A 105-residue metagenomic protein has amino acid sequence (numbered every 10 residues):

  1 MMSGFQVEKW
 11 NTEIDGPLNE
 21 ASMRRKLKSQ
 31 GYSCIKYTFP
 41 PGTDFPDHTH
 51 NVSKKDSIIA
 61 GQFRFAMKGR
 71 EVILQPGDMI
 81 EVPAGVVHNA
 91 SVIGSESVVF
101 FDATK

Functional and structural regions predicted by a protein language model:
M1-K36: A short, N-terminal "cap"/entry segment at the start of jelly-roll beta-barrel domains of the cupin/DSBH fold
R25-K26, D44-H50, S91-V92: Short histidine-centered beta-strand/loop micro-motifs that create catalytic or ligand/metal-coordination sites
S33-H50, A84: Conserved short histidine dyad/triad with adjacent acidic residue
T49-F65: Short, conserved beta-strand element in jelly-roll/cupin
M67, M79, V99-F101: Anionic, Ser/Thr-rich low-complexity intrinsically disordered regions
G69-A84: Short acidic-glycine-tyrosine-enriched beta hairpin
A84-K105: Ligand-binding loop in jelly-roll beta-barrel domains
